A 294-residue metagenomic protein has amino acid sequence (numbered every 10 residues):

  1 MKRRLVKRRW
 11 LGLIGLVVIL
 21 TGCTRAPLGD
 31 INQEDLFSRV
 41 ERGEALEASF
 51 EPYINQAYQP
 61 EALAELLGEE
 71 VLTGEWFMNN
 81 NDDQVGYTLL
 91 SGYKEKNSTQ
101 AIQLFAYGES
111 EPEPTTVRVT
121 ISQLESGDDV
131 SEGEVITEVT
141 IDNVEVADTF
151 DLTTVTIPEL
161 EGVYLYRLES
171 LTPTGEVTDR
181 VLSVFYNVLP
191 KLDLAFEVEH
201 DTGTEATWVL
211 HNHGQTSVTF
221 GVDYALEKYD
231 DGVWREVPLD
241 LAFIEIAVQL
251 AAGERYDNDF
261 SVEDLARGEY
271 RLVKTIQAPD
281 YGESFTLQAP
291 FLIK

Functional and structural regions predicted by a protein language model:
K2-L11: Bacterial N-terminal signal peptides that target proteins for export
I19-G22: C-terminal motif of bacterial Sec signal peptides marking the signal peptidase cleavage site
A26-V130, T154-R235, D240-L241, L250 (+1 more regions): Primarily secretory-pathway and cell-envelope proteins
D128-I141: A surface-exposed loop-and-adjacent beta-strand signature within N-terminal beta-sandwich domains that mediate ligand
V139-V163, D240-E269, Q277-P279: Short, solvent-exposed, Trp/other aromatic-anchored flexible loops in extracytoplasmic proteins
V233, Y270-R271: Surface-exposed, secretory/extracytoplasmic low-complexity segments enriched in Ser/Thr/Asn/Gly/Pro
